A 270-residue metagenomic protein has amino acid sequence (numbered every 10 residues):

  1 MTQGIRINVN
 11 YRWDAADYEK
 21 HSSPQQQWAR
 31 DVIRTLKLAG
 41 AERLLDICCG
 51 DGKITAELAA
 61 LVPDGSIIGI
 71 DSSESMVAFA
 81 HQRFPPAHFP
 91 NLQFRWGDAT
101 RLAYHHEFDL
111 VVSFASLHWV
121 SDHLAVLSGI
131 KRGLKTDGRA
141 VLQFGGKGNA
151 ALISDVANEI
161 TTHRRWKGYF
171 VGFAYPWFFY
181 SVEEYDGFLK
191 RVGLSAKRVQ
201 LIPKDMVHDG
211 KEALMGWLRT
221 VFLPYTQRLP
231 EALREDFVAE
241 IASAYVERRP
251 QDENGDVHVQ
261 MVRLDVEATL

Functional and structural regions predicted by a protein language model:
T2-E42, K53-E57, M76-F79: Conserved class I S-adenosyl-L-methionine
R43-I47, D51-R101: Class I SAM-dependent methyltransferase SAM/SAH-binding core
T100-V111: A short acidic, Gly/Pro-enriched loop at the edge of an enzyme's catalytic core that lines a small-molecule cofactor
L110-H123: A short SAM/SAH-binding and catalytic strip from SAM-dependent methyltransferases
L124-R139: A short glycine-rich, Lys/Arg-flanked "PGG" loop and its adjoining helix->strand segment in the class I
R139-D209: Conserved catalytic/acceptor-binding region of the Class I
A196-E253: C-terminal helical/coil "lid" or tail adjacent to the Rossmann-like core of SAM-dependent
G216, R263-L270: Core SAM-dependent methyltransferase catalytic element
